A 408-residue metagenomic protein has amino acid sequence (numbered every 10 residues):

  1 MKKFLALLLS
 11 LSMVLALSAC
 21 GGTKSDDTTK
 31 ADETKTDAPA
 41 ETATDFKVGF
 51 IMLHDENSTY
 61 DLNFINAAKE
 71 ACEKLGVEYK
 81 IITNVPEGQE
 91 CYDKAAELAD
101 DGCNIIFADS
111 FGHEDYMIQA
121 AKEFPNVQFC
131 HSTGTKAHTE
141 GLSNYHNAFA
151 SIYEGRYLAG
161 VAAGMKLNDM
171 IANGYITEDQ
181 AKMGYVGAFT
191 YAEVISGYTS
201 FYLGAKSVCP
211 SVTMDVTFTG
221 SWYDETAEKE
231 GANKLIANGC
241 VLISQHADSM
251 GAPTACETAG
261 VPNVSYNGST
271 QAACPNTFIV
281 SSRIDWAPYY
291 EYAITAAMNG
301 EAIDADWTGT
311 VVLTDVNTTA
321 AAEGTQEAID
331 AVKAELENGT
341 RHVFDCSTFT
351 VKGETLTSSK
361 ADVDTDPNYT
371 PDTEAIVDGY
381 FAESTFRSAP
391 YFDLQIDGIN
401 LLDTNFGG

Functional and structural regions predicted by a protein language model:
M1-L9: Positively charged n-region of N-terminal signal peptides that target proteins for export
L9-S10, D37: Enrichment for repetitive, rod-forming helical segments
A16-A19: C-terminal motif of bacterial Sec signal peptides marking the signal peptidase cleavage site
G21-K24: Bacterial signal peptide processing site
D26-G408: A residue-level marker of the well-folded mature domains of exported/periplasmic proteins
